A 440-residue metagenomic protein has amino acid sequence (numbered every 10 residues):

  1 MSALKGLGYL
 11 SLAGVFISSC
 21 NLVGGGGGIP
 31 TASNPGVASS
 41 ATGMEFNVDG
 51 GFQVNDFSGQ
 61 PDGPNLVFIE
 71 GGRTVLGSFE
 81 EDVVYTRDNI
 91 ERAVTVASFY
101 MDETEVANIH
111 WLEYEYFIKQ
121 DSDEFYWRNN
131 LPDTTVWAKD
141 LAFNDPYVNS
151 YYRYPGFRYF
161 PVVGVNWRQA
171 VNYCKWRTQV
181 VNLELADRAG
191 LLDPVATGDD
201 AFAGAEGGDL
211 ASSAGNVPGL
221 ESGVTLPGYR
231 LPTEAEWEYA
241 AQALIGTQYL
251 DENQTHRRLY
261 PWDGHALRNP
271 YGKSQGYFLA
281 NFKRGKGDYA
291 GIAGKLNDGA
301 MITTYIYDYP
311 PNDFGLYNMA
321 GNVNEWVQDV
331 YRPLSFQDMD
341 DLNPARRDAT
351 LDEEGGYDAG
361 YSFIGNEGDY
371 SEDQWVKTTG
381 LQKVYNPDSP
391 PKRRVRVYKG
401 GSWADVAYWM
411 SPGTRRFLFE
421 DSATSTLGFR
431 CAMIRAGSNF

Functional and structural regions predicted by a protein language model:
M1-S33, Y173, A240: Bacterial Sec-dependent N-terminal signal peptides
C20-G51, N55-D56, D82, R92-V94 (+6 more regions): Disulfide-stabilized, aromatic/cysteine-rich ligand-recognition loop
F46-D62, S213-P218: A short, compositionally biased domain-edge/stem linker segment
Q60-S78: Mature N-terminal segment immediately following signal peptide/propeptide cleavage in secreted/periplasmic
P64, P227-G228, P310-F314: Short loop/turn microsegments at loop-to-beta-strand junctions
L76-R87: Acidic/histidine-rich helix-loop elements that form or flank divalent-metal/phosphate-binding sites at the catalytic
F99-F282, D329-L334, P344-Y361, M433-G437: Active-site microenvironments of metalloenzymes and redox enzymes
